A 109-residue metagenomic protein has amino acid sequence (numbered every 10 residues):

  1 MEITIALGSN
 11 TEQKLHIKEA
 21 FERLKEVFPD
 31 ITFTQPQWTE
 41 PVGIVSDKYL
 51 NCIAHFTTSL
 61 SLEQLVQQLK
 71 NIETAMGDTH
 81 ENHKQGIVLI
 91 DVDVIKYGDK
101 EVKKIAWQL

Functional and structural regions predicted by a protein language model:
M1-K25, T34-E40: N-terminal beta1-alpha1 ligand-phosphate binding loop
T4-A6, N51-H55: Short aromatic/hydrophobic contact patches that present stacked aromatics for nucleic-acid/ligand binding
E12, T34, T39-I53, L60-L109: Flexible, gly/pro- and Lys/Arg-enriched active-site loops
H16-E22, F56-E63: Generic detector of short, locally flexible boundary/turn motifs and exposed helical patches
